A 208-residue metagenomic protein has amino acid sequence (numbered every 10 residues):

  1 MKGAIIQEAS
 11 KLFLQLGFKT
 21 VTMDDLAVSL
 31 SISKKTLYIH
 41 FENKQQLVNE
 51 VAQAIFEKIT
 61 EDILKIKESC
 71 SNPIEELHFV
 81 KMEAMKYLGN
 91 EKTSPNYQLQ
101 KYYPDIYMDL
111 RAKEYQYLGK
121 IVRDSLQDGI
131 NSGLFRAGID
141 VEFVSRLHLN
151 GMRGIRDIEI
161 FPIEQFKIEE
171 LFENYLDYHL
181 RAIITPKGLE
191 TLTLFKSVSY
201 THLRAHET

Functional and structural regions predicted by a protein language model:
M1-A9, L26, V51-I55, I59 (+1 more regions): Generic hydrophobic, amphipathic alpha-helix propensity
A4, L12-Q46, E50: Helix-turn-helix
V48, A52, F56, Y107-G119 (+3 more regions): Amphipathic, non-transmembrane alpha-helical scaffold segments
E50, L64-E91, S145-H148: Hydrophobic alpha-helical connector segments
I66, P95-L99, E159-P162: Secondary-structure edge/capping motif, primarily at the C-terminal ends of alpha-helices and the immediately following
G89-D124, N131-F135, F143: Short secondary-structure transition hinges
L134-Y175, P186-S199: Hydrophobic/aromatic-rich alpha-helical bundle segments in the mid-to-C-terminal region
T201-T208: Conserved small/polar residues in nucleotide/adenosyl-binding loops
